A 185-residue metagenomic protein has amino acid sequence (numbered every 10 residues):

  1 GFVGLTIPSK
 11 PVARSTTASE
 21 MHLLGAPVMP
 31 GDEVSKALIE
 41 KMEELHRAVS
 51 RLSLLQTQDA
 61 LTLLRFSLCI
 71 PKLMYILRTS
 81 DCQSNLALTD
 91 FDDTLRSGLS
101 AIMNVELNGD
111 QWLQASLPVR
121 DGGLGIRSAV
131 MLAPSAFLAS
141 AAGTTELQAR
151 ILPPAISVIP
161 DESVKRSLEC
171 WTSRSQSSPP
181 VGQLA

Functional and structural regions predicted by a protein language model:
G1-A185: Nucleic-acid-interacting cores, centered on viral/eukaryotic replication and modification enzymes
